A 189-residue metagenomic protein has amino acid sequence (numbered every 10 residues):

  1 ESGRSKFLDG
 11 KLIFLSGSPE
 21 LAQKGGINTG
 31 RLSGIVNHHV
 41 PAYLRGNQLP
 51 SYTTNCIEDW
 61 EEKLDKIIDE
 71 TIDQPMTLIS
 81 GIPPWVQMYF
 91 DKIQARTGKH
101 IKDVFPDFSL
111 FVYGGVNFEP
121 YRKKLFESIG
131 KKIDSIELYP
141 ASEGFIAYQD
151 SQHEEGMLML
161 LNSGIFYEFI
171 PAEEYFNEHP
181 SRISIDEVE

Functional and structural regions predicted by a protein language model:
E1-N28: Conserved adenylate-forming
K24-E189: Active-site glycine/GP-rich loop and adjacent strand/helix microenvironment that borders small-molecule binding pockets
